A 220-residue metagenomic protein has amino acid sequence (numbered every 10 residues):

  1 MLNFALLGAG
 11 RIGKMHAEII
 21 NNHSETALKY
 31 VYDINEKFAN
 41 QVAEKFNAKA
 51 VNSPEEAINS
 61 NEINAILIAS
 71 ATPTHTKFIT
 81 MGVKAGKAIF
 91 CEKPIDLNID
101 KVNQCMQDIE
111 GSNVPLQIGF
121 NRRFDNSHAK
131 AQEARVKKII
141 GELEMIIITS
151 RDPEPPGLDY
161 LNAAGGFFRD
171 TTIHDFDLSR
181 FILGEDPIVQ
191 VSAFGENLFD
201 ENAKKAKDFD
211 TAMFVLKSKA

Functional and structural regions predicted by a protein language model:
M1-F46: N-terminal Rossmann-like dinucleotide-binding module
H16, A48-D108: Beta-loop-alpha module in the N-terminal Rossmann-like domain of NAD(P)-dependent dehydrogenases, especially those
T26, K87, V114-P115, E142 (+1 more regions): Short, well-ordered coil/turn segments that N-cap beta-strands
L28, I63-I66, I140-L143, I188: Local beta-strand N-terminus motif with an aromatic residue
Y30, Q41, N64-A65, P115 (+1 more regions): Short, Asp-centered acidic motifs that coordinate Mg2+ and/or phosphate in catalytic or ligand-binding sites
N52, C91, I118, S192-G195: Short loop/edge segments at beta-strand edges and connector loops that shape dinucleotide/nucleotide cofactor-binding
P73, D96-G157: A contiguous active-site-proximal alpha/beta segment in oxidoreductase catalytic domains
L158-A220: Rossmann-like dinucleotide-binding domain that binds NAD(P)(H)
